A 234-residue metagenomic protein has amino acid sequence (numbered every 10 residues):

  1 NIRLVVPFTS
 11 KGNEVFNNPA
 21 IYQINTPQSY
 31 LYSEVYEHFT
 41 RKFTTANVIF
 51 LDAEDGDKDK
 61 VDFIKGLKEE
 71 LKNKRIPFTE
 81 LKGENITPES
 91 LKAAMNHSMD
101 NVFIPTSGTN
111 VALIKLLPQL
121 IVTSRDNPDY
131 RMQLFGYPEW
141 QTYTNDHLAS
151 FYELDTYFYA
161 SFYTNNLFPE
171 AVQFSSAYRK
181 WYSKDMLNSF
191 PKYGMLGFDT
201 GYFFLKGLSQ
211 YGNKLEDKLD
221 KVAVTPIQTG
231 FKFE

Functional and structural regions predicted by a protein language model:
N1-E234: Extracytosolic ligand-binding ectodomains
